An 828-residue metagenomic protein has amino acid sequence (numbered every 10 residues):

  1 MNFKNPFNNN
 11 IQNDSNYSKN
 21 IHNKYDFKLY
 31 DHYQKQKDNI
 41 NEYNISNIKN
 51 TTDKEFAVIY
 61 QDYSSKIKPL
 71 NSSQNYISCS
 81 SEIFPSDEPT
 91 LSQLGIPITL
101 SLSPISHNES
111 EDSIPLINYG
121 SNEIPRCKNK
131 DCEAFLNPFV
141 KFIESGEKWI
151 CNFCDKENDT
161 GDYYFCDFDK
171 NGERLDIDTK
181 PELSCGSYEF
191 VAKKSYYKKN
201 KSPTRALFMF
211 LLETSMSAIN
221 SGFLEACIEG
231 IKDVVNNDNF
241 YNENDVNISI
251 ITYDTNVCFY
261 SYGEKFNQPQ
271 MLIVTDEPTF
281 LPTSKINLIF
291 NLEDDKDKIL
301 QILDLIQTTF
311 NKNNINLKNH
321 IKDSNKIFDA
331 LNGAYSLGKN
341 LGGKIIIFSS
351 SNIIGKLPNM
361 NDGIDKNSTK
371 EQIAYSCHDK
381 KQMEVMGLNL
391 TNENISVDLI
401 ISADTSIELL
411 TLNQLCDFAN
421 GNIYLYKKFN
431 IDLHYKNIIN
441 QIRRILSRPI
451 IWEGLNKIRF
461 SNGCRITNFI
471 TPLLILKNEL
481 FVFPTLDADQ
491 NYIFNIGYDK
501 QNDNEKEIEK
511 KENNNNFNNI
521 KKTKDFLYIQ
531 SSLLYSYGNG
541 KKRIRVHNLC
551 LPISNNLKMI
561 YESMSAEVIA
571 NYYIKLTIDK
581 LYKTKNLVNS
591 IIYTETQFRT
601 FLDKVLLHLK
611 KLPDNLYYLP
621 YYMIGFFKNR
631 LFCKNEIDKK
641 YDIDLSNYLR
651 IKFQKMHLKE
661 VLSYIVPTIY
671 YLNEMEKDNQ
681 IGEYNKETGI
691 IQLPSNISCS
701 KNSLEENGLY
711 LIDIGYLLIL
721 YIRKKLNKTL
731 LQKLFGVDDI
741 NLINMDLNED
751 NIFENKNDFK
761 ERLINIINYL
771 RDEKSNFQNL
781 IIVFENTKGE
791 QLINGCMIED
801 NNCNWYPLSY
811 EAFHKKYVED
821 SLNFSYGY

Functional and structural regions predicted by a protein language model:
M1-Y828: Extended acidic, low-complexity intrinsically disordered regions
